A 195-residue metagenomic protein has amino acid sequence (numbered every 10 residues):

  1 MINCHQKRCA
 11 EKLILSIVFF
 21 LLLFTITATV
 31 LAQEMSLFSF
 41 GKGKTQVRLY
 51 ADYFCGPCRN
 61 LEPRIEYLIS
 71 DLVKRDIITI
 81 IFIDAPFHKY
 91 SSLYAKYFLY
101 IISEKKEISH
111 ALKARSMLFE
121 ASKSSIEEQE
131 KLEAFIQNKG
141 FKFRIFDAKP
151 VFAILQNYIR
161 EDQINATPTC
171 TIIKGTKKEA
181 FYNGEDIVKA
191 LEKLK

Functional and structural regions predicted by a protein language model:
M1-E11: N-terminal secretory signal peptides that target proteins for export/translocation
S16-I26: Bacterial N-terminal signal peptides
I26, G41, L72-K74: Short, structurally constrained coil/turn elements that cap an alpha-helix or connect an alpha-helix to the following
A28-E34: Boundary at the C-terminal end of the N-terminal hydrophobic targeting segment
S36-S39: Short Cys/His-rich Zn2+-coordinating modules
G41-C55, I81: Short active-site neighborhood of thiol/selenol oxidoreductases, capturing the structured segment around
Y50, L132-K195: C-terminal cap of thioredoxin/glutaredoxin-like
Y53, R59-F135, D162-N165: Structural alpha/beta surface segment adjacent to cysteine/selenocysteine redox centers across thiol/disulfide enzymes
